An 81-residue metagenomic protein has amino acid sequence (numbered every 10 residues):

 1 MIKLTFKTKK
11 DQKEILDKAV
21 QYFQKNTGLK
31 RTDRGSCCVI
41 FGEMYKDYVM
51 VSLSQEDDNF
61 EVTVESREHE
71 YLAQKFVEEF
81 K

Functional and structural regions predicted by a protein language model:
M1-R31: Terminal, regulation- and interaction-focused segments at domain boundaries
K3, S36, V64: Conserved short-loop catalytic and cofactor-binding motifs
K3-T5, V39-G42: Mature extracytoplasmic or otherwise solvent-exposed domains
K25, G35, Y45-D47: Residues that act as N-cap/strand-start positions at coil-to-secondary-structure junctions
T32-D33, S54: Well-ordered beta-strand positions
D33-I40, E61: Short, hydrophobic/aromatic-rich segments at coil-to-beta transitions
G42-K81: Beta-strand/loop substructures that line and gate deep hydrophobic ligand-binding cavities in soluble
